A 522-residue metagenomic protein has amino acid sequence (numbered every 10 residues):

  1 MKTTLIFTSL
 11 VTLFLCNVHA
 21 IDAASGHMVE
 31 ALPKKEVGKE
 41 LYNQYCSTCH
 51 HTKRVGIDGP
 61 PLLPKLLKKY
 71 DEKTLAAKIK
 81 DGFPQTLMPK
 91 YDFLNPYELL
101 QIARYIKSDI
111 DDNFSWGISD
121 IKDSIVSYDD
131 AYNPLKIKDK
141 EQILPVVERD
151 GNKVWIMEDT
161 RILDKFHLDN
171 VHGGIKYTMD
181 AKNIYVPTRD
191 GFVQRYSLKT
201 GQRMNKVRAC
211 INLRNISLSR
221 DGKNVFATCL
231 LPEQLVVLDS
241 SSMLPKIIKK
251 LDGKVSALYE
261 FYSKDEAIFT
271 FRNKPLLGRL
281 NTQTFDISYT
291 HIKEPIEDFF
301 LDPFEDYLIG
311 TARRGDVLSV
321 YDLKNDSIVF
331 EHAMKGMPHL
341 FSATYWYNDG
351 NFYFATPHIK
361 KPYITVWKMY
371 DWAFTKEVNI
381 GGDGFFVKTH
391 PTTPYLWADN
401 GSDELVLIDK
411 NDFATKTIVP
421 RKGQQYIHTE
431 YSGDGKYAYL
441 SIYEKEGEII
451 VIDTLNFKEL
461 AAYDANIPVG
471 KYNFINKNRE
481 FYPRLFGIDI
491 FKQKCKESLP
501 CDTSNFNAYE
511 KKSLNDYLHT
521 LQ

Functional and structural regions predicted by a protein language model:
I21-L41, Y132-N133: Electrostatic cytochrome c docking/interface patches
L32, T48, K53-D58, L62-D111: Extracytoplasmic electron-transfer domains, predominantly the class I c-type cytochrome c fold
S124, R161-H167, Q202-V207, L244-K250 (+5 more regions): A short beta-strand motif characteristic of beta-propeller blades
I125-P134, V171-Y177, N212-R220, G253-E260 (+5 more regions): Repeated scaffold domains used in trafficking and secretory/extracellular systems, primarily beta-propellers
E141-Q142, D180-K182, D221-K223, S263-E266 (+4 more regions): Short coil/turn segments that connect the beta-strands within blades of beta-propeller domains
E158-R161, S197-G201, D239-M243, N281-F285 (+4 more regions): Short loop/turn segments that connect beta-strands within beta-propeller blades
N212-K223, T228-V236, S240-L276, F285 (+2 more regions): Asp-box/WD-like beta-propeller blade repeats and closely related beta-sheet repeat scaffolds
I442-Q522: Blade-level signature of beta-propeller repeat domains, shared across WD40, Kelch, NHL, RCC1 and BNR/Asp-box propellers
